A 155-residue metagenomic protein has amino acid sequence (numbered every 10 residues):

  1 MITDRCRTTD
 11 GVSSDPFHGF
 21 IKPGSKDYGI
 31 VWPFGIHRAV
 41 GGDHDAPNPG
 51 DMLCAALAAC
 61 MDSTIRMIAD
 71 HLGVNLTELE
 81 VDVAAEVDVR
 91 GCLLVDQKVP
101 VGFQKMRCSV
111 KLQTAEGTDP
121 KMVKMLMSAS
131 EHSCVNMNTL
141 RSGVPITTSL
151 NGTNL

Functional and structural regions predicted by a protein language model:
M1-A55, I65-L155: Extended beta-strand/beta-hairpin segments
L57-M61: Alpha-helical metal-binding/catalytic segments enriched in His/Glu/Asp
